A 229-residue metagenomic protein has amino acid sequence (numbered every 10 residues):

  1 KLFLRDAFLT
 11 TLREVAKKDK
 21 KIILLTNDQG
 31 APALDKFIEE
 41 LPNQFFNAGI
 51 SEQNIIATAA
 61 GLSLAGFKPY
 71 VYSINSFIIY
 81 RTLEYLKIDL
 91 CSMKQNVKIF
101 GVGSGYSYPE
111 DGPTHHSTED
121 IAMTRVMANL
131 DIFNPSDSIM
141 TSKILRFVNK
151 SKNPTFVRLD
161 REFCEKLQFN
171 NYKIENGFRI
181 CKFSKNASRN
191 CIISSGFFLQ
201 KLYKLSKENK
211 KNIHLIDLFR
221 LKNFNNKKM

Functional and structural regions predicted by a protein language model:
K1-R158, F163-C164, I174-E175: Thiamine diphosphate
Q44, A128-M229: Glycine-rich ThDP/TPP pyrophosphate-binding loop and its adjacent helix/strand module within ThDP-dependent enzymes
